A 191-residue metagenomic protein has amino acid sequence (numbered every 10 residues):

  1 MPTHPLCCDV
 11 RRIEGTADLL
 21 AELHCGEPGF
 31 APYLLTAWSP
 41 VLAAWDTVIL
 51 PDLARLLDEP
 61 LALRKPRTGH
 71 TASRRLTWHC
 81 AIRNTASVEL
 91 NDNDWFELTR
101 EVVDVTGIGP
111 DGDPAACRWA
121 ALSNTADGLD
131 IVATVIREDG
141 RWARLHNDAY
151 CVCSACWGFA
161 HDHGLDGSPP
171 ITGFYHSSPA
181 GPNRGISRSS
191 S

Functional and structural regions predicted by a protein language model:
M1-S191: N-terminal nicking endonuclease/strand-transfer module with a His-rich metal-binding environment and a catalytic Tyr
